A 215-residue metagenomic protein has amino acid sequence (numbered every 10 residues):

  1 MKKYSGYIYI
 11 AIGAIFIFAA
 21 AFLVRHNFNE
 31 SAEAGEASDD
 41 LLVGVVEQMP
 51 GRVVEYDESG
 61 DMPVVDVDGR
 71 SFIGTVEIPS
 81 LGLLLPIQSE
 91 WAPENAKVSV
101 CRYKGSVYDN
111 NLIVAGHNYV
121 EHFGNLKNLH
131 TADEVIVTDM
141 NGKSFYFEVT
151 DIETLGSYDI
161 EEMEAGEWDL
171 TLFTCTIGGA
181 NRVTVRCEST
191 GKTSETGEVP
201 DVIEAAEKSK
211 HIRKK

Functional and structural regions predicted by a protein language model:
M1-S5: Short, Lys/Arg-rich N-terminal segment immediately upstream of the first membrane anchor
G6-K215: Solvent-exposed, non-transmembrane regions of membrane-associated and secreted proteins
